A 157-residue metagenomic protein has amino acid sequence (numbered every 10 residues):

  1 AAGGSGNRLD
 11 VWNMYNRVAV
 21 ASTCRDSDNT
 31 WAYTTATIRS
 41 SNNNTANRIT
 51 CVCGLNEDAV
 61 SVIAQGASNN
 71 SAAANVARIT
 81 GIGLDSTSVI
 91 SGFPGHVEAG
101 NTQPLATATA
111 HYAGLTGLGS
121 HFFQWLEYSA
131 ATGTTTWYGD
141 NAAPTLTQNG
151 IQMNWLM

Functional and structural regions predicted by a protein language model:
A1, T34-T37, S86, G119: Glycine-centered flexibility motif
A2-W31, V52, A130-M157: C-terminal interaction-tip segments
T23-E57, A67-V76, Q103-A113, A131-T135: Surface-exposed ligand/attachment interfaces on beta-rich extracellular proteins
E57, L118-S120: Extracellular Ig-like/FN3 beta-sandwich strand-entry sites
D58-V62: Intrinsically disordered, low-complexity regulatory segments of eukaryotic and viral DNA/chromatin-associated proteins
I63-L118, L126-M157: Terminal beta-strand-rich extracellular "head" domains that mediate receptor/glycan or other ligand binding
